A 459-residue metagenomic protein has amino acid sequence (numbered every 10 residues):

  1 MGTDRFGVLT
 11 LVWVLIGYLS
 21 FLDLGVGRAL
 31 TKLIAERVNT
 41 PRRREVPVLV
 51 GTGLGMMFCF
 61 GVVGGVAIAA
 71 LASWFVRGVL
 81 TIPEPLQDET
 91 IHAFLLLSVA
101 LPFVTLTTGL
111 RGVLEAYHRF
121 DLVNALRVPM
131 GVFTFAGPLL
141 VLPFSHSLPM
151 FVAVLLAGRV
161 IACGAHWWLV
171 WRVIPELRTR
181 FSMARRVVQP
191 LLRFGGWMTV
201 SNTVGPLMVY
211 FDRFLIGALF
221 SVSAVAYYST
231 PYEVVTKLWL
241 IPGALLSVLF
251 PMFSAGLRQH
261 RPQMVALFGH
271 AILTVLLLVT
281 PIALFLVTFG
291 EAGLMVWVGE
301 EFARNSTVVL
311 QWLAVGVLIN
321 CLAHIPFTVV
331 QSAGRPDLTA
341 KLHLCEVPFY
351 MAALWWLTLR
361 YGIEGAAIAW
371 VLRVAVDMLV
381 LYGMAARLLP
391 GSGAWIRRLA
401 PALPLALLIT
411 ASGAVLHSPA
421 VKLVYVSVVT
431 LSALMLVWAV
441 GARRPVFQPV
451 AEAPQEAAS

Functional and structural regions predicted by a protein language model:
M1-G17, L49, P149-A153, V187-M198 (+4 more regions): Interfacial/gating helices of multi-pass transporter permease domains
R5-D23, T52-M56, V160-I161, W197 (+6 more regions): Alpha-helical transmembrane segments of polytopic membrane transporters and translocases
L24-T40, A116, I174-E176, P231 (+2 more regions): Helix-loop junctions and terminal segments of transmembrane helices in multi-pass membrane transport/translocation
A72-L96, P262, G269, L277 (+1 more regions): Interfacial segments at transmembrane-helix termini and the short loops linking adjacent helices
H92-L96, E346, W395-P449, E456-S459: Transmembrane alpha-helical segments of multi-pass transport proteins
V99-R127, F144, P149, V170 (+2 more regions): Membrane-interface junctions at transmembrane-helix termini in multi-pass inner-membrane proteins
N124-V173, F194, L344-Y350, I363-M384 (+2 more regions): Hydrophobic alpha-helical transmembrane segments
L148-V152, H166-V209, M252-A266, L389-P401 (+1 more regions): Interhelical loop/hinge segments that connect adjacent transmembrane helices in multipass membrane
